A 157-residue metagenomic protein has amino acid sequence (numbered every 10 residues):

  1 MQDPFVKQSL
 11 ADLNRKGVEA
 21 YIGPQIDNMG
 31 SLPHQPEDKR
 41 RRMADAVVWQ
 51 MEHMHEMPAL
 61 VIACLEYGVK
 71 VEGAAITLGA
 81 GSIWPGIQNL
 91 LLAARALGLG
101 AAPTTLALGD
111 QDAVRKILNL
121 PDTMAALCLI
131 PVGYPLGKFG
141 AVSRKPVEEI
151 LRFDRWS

Functional and structural regions predicted by a protein language model:
M1-A80: Glycine/small-residue-rich phosphate/adenosyl-binding loop
V6, A125-S157: C-terminal helix-cap and adjacent tail motif
A11-R15, L92, C128-P131: Generic alpha-helical structural context detector
R42-V48, T105-D110, E148-F153: A general structural signal for short secondary-structure boundary/capping elements
A44-V48, V114-I117, G137: Glycine-rich, charged/polar anion/phosphate-binding loops that engage phosphate groups from diverse ligands
A59-A63, Y67-I117: Small-aliphatic-rich amphipathic alpha-helix that forms the alpha element of a beta-alpha
V114-L127: Short, electropositive alpha-helical surface patch
